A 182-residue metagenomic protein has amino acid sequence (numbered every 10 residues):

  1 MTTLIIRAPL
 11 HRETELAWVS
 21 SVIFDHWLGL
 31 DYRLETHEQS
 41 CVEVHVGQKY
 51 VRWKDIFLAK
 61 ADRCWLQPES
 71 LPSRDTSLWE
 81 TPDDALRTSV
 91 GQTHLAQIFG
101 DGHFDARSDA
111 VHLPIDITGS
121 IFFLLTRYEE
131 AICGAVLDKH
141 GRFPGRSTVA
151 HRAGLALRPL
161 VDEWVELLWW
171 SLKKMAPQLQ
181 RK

Functional and structural regions predicted by a protein language model:
M1-K182: Terminal accessory/targeting
